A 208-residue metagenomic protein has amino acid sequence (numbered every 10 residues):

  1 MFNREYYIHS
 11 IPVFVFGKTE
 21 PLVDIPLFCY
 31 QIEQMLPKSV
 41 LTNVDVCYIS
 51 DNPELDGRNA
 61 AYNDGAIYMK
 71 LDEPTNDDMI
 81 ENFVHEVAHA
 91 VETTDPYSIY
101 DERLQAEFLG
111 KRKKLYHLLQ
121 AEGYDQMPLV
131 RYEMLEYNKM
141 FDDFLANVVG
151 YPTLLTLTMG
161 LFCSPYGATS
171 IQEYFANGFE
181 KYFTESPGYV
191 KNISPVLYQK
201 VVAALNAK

Functional and structural regions predicted by a protein language model:
M1-P26: Sequence termini and other peripheral, non-core segments
N3, F14, K18, S39-K208: Active-site-flanking segments in enzyme catalytic domains
K18-N43: Zn2+-dependent metallopeptidase catalytic core
